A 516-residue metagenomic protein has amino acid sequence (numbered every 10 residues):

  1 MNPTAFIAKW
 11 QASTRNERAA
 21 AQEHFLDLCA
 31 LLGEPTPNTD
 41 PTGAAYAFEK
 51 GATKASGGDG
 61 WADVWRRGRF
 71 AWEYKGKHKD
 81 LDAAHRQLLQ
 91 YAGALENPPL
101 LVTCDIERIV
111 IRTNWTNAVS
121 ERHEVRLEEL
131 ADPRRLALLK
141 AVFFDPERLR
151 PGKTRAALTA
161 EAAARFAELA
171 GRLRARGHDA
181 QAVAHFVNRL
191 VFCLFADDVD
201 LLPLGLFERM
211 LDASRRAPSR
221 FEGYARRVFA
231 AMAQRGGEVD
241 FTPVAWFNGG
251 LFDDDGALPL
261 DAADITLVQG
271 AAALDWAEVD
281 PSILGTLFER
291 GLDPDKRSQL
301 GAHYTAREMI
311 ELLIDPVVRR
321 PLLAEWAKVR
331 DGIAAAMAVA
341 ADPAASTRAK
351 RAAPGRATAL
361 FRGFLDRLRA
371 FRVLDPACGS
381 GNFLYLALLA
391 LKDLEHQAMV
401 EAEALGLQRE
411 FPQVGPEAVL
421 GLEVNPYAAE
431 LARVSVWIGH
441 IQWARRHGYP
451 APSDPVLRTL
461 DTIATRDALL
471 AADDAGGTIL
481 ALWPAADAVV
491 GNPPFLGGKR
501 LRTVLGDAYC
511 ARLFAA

Functional and structural regions predicted by a protein language model:
M1-A8, R15, K54-G60, V64 (+6 more regions): Short, basic/polar, glycine-containing "phosphate-handling" surface segments that engage DNA
M1-Y46, F166: Charged, often low-complexity linker/regulatory segments
F6-S13, E73-Y74, P151-R155, A170-G177 (+5 more regions): Glycine- and acidic
L26-A30, N188-D197, T286-R290, V434-W443: Short, hydrophobic/amphipathic alpha-helical patches that form generic packing surfaces within helical domains
L32-N38, A196-E208, R297: Short helix-capping/linker segments at secondary-structure and domain boundaries
T39-G51, Q299-A516: SAM-dependent methyltransferase catalytic region
S56-G60, L81-A83, Q87-P99, I106-E161 (+11 more regions): Signature of N6-adenine DNA methyltransferases within the class I
A156-T159, A163, A233, G237-R362: Class I S-adenosyl-L-methionine
